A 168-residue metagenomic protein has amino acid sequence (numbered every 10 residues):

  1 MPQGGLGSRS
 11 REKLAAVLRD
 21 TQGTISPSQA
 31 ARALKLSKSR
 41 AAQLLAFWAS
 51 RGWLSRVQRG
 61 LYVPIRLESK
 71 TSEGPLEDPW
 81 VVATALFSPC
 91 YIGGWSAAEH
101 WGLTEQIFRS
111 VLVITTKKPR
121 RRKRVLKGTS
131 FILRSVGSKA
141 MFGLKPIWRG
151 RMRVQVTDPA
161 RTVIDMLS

Functional and structural regions predicted by a protein language model:
P2-P89: Short beta-edge/loop segments at beta->alpha junctions of small alpha/beta modules that act as binding/recognition
G4-G7, G23, G52, G60 (+7 more regions): Residue-identity detector for glycine
C90-G93, P159: Catalytic-loop motifs flanking and including active-site residues across diverse enzymes
H100-S168: Phosphate-handling catalytic interfaces
